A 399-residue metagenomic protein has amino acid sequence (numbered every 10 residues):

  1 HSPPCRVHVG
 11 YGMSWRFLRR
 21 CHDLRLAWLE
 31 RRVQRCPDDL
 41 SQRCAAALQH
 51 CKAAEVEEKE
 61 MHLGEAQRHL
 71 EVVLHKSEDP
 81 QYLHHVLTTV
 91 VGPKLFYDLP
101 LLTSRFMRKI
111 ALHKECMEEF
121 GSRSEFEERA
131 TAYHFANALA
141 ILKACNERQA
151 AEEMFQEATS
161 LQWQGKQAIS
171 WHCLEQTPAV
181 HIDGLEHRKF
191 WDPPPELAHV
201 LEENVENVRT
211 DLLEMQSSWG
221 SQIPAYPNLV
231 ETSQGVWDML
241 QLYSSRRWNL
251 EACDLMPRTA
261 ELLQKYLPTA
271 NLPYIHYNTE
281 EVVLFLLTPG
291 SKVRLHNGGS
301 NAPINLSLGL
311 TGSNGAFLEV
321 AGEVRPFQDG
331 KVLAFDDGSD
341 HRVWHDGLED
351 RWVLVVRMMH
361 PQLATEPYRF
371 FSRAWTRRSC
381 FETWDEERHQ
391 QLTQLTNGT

Functional and structural regions predicted by a protein language model:
S2-W15, D38-A54, E78-P100, E128-L142: Amphipathic alpha-helical repeat scaffolds of TPR domains
F17-W28, E58-H69, F96-E115: Helix-turn-helix repeat elements of alpha-solenoid scaffolds
R31-D39, V72-L83, E115-R129: Flexible helix-coil transition and linker loops at the boundaries of alpha-helical arrays
G121-S300, S313-A316, T365-T399: Fe(II)/2-oxoglutarate oxygenase catalytic core
V293-H296, A316-E319, F335, H341-G347: Short beta-strand His + acidic residue motifs that chelate non-heme Fe in jelly-roll/DSBH and cupin folds
P303-G309, A334, E349-T365: A short hydrophobic beta-strand segment most commonly corresponding to one strand of the jelly-roll/cupin
L310-D329: A short beta-strand-loop-beta hairpin characteristic of the jelly-roll/cupin
P326-D340: Conserved metal-binding segment of the jelly-roll/cupin
